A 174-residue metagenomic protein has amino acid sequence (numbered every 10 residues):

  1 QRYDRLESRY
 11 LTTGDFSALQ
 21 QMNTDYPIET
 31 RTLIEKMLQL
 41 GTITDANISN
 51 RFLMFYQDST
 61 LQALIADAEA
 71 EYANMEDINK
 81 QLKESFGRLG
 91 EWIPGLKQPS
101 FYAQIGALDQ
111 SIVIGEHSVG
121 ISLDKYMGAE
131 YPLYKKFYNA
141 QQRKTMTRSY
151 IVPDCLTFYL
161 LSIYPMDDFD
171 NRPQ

Functional and structural regions predicted by a protein language model:
Q1-F55: N-terminal mature-domain "stem" immediately C-terminal to a signal peptide or N-terminal signal-anchor/transmembrane
L53-Q174: Acidic/His-rich structured neighborhood in mature extracellular/periplasmic domains
